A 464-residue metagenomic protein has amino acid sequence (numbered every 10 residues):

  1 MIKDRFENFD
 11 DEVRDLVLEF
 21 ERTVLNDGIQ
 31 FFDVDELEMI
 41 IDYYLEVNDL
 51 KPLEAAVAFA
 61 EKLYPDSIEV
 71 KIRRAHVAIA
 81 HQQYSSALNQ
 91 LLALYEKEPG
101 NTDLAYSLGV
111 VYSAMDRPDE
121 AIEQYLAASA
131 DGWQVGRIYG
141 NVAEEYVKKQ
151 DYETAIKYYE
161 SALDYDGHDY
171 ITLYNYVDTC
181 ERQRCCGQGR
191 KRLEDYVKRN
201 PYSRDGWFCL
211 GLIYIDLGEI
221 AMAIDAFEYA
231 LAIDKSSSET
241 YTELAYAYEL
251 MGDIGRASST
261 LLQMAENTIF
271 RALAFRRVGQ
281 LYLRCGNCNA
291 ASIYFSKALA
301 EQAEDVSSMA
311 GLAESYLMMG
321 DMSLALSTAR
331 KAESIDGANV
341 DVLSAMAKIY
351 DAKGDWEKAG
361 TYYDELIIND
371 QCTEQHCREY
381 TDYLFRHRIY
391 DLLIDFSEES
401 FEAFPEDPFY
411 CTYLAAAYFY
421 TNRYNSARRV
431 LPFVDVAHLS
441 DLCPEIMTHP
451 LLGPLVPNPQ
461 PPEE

Functional and structural regions predicted by a protein language model:
E46, A80-H81, A114-M115, K148 (+8 more regions): Register position in tetratricopeptide repeats
L63, E96-E98, A130-G132, Y165 (+8 more regions): Structural marker of alpha-solenoid helical repeat scaffolds
A232, I368-Q371, A416-D441: TPR/TPR-like (Sel1-like) alpha-helical repeat modules
